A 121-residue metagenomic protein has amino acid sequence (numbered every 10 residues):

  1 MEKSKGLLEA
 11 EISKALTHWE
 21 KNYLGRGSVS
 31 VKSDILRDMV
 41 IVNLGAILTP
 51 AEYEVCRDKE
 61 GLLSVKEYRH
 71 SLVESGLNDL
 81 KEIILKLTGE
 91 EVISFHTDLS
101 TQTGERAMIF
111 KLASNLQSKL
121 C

Functional and structural regions predicted by a protein language model:
M1-C121: Interaction-mediating elements
